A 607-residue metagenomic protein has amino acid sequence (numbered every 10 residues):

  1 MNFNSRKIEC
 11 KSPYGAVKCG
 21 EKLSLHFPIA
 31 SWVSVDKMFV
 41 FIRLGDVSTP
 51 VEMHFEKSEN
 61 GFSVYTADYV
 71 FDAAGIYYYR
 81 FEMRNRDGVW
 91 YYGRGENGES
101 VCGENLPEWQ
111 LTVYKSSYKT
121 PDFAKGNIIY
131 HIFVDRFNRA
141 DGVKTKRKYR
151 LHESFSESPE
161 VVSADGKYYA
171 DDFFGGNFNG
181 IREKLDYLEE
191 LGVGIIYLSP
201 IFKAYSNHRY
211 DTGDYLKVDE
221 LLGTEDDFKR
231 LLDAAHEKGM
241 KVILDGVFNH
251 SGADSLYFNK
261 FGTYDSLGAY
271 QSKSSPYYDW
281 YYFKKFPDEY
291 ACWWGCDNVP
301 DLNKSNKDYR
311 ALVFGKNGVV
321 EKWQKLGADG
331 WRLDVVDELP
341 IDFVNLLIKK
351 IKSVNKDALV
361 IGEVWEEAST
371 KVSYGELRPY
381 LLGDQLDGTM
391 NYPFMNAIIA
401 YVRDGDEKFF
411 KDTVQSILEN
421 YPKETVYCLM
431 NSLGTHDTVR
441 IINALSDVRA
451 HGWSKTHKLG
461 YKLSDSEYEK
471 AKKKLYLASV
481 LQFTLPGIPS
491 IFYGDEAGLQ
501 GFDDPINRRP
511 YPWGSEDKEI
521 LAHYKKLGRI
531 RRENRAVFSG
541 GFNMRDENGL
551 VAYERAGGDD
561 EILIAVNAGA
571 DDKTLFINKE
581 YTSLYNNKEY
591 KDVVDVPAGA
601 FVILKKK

Functional and structural regions predicted by a protein language model:
M1-I128, F133, N138-R139, A164-K167 (+5 more regions): Carbohydrate-interacting/catalytic domains
F27, I132, L188, L198 (+10 more regions): Conserved, mostly hydrophobic/aromatic
N127, F133-I195, I201-L326, L347-S353: Substrate-binding/active-site clefts of carbohydrate-active enzymes
D135, Y374-G375, N431-L463, S479-D517: Aromatic/acidic polysaccharide-binding cleft in carbohydrate-active enzymes
D135-N138, F202-A204, F248-N249, D329 (+8 more regions): Short, solvent-exposed loop/turn segments at secondary-structure junctions
G194-I196, D329, P489: Short acidic/polar active-site loop segments enriched in Thr and Asp
L232-M240, N249-H250, S255-S266, V319 (+5 more regions): Active-site-proximal helices and loops of the catalytic beta/alpha 8
K411, Q415, H451-K474: Aromatic-anchored helix/helix-loop segment that forms the rim or "lid" of small-molecule/cofactor binding pockets
